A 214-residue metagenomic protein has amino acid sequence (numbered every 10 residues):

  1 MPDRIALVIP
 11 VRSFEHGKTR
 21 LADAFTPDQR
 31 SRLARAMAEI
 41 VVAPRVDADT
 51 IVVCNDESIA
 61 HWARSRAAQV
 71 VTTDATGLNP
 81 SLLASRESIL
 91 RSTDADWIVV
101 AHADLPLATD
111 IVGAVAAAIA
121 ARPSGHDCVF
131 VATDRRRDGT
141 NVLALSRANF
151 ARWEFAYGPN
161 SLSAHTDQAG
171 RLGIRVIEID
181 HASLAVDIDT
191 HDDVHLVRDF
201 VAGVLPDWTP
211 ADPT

Functional and structural regions predicted by a protein language model:
M1-L21: N-terminal nucleotide-binding beta1-loop-alpha1 segment
R32-D49: A short, N-terminal amphipathic alpha-helix
D49-V70: Acidic donor-binding segment of Leloir-type glycosyltransferases
R64-I98: Short phosphate-binding loop-to-helix
H102-P106: The conserved acidic donor/metal-binding loop of glycosyltransferases
A108-R137: Conserved donor-nucleotide/metal-binding helix-loop-beta segment in metal-dependent transferases, i.e., the alpha-helix
A144-Q168: Short, glycine-/small-residue-rich phosphate/pyrophosphate-handling segment
N160, D167-T214: Conserved alpha/beta core of the MobA/IspD/sugar-nucleotide pyrophosphorylase nucleotidyltransferase superfamily
